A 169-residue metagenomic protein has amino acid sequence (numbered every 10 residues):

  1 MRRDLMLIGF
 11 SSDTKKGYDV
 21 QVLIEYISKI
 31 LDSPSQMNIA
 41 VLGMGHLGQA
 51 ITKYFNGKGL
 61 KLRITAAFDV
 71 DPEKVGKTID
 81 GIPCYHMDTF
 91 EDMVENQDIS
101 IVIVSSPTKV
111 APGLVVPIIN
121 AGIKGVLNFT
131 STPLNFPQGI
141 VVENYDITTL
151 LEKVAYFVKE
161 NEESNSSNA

Functional and structural regions predicted by a protein language model:
R2-I39: HTH-adjacent hinge/linker in prokaryotic transcriptional regulators
D32-P34, G76-K77, V94-N96: Solvent-exposed alpha-helices and their adjacent loops that cap or buttress functional pockets in soluble metabolic
M44: Glycine-rich Rossmann-fold phosphate-binding loop(s) that bind the pyrophosphate of adenine dinucleotide cofactors
L47: Hydrophobic/small residue at the entry helix of a nucleotide-binding pocket
F55-G59, I118-A121: Short, solvent-exposed amphipathic alpha-helical segments in soluble enzyme and RNA/protein-processing domains
L60-D80: NAD(P)-binding Rossmann-fold cofactor-contacting core
G81-N168: Phosphate-bearing ligand-interacting subdomains that bind or position ATP/ADP/UDP/GDP/NAD(P) or nucleotide-linked
